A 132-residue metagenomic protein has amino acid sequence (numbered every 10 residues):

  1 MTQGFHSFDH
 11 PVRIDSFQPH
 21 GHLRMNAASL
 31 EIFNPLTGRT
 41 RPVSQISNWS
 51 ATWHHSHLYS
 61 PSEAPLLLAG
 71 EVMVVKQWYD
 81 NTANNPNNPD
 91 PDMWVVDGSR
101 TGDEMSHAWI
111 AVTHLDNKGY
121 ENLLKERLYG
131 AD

Functional and structural regions predicted by a protein language model:
M1-D132: Beta-strand-centric surfaces of beta-sandwich/beta-rich domains
